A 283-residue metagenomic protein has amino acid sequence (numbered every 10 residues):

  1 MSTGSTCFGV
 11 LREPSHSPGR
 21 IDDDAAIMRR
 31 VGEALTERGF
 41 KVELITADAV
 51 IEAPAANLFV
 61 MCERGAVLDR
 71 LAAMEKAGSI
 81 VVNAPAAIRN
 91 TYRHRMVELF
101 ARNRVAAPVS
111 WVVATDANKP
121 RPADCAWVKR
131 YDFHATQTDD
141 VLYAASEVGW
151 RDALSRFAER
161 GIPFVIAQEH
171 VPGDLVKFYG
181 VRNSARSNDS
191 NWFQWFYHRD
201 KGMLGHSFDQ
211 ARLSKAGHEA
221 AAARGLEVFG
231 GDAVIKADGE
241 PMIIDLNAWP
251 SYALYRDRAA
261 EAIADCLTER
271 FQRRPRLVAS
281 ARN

Functional and structural regions predicted by a protein language model:
S2-V10: Extreme N-terminal starter segment of soluble prokaryotic enzymes
V10-A114, H134: Conserved N-proximal alpha/beta basic substrate-recognition cap immediately N-terminal to, or forming the N-lobe
V31, A222-L226, I235-N283: C-terminal active-site "lid" helix and adjoining low-complexity regulatory extension at the edge of ATP-using catalytic
I45-A47, V165-E169, V176, L226-D238: A short glycine-rich, hydrophobically flanked beta-strand micro-motif that places a catalytic Asp/Glu for divalent metal
A56-V60, A126-K129, F178-G180, G239-L254: A short beta-strand motif that forms the metal-chelation/ATP-contact edge of phosphoryl-transfer active sites
F100, R121-D139, I162-P172: ATP-grasp fold ATP-binding core
P108-A126: Rossmann-like NAD(P)H-binding beta-loop-alpha module
L142-R224: Phosphate-binding site of ATP-dependent enzymes
